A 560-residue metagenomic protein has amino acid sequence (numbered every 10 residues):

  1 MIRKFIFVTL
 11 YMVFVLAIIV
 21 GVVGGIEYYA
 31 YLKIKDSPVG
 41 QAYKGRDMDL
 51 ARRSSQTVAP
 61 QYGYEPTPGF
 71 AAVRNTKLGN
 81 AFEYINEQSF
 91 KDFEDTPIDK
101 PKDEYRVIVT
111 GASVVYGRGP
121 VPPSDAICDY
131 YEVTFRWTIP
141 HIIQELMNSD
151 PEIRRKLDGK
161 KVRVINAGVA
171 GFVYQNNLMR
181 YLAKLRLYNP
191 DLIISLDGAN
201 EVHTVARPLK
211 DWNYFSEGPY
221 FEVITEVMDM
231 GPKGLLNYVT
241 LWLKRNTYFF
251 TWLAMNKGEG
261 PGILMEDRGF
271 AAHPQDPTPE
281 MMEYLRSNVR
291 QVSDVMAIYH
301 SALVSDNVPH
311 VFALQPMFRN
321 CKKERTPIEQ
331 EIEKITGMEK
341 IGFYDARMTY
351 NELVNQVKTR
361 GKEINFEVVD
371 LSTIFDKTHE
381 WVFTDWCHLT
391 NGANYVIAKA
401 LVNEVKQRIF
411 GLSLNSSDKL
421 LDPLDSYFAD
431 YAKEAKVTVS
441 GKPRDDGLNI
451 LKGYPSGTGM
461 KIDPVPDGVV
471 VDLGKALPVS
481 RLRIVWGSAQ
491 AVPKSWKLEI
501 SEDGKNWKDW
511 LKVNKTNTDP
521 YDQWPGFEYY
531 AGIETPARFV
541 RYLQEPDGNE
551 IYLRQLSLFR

Functional and structural regions predicted by a protein language model:
T9-G24: Hydrophobic membrane-insertion alpha-helices, especially the h-region of bacterial N-terminal signal peptides
S37-R136, I142-L146, I153-R155, T378: Membrane/wall-proximal cationic-aromatic binding patches
T134-R136, A489-K497: Short coil-to-beta strand junction motifs in C2/discoidin
W137, A199-K358, H379-E380, S413: Serine-dependent acyl-ester chemistry module
L185, N189-I194: Proline-aspartate-enriched helix->loop->beta-strand connector
V292, V357, K362-E367, F383-S416: Histidine-centered active-site loop/cap adjacent to the catalytic His in serine esterases/O-acetyl transfer systems
N415-A476, G487-V492, E502, N506-Q523 (+1 more regions): Disordered, acidic Ser/Thr/Pro-rich linker "stalks" and the adjacent N-terminal cap of the next globular domain
V437, P466-V485, L498, G526-F559: Hydrophobic/aromatic beta-strand segments within beta-rich folds
